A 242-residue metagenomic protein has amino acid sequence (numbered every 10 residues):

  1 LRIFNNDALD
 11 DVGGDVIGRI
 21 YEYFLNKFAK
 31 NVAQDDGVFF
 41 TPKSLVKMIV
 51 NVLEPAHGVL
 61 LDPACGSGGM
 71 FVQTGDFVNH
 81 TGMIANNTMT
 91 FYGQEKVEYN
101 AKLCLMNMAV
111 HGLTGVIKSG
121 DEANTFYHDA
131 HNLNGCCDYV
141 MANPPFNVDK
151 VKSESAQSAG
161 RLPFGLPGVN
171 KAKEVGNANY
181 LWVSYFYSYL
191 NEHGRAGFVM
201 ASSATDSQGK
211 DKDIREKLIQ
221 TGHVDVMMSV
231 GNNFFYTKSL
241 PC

Functional and structural regions predicted by a protein language model:
L1-A29, V38: Long recognition/docking surfaces used for binding and targeting
R2, G14-G18, E22, K43 (+4 more regions): Non-catalytic, well-ordered alpha-helical scaffold segments
D10, G14, D35-K43, K171-G176: Short acidic-aromatic active-site loops that bind/stabilize oxyanions
K27-K30, R161-P163: Gly-rich Lys/Arg/Thr-decorated short loops/hinges at beta-loop-alpha junctions or inter-strand turns that position
D35-A142, N147-S158, M200-S203, S207 (+1 more regions): Conserved S-adenosyl-L-methionine
I49, A101, K171-C242: Conserved Class I SAM-dependent methyltransferase catalytic core
M89-Y92, L162-N170, V230-G231: Short beta-alpha connecting loops at secondary-structure transitions that line or flank enzyme active sites
F146-D149, S158-G176: Conserved catalytic motifs of ABC-family nucleotide-binding domains
